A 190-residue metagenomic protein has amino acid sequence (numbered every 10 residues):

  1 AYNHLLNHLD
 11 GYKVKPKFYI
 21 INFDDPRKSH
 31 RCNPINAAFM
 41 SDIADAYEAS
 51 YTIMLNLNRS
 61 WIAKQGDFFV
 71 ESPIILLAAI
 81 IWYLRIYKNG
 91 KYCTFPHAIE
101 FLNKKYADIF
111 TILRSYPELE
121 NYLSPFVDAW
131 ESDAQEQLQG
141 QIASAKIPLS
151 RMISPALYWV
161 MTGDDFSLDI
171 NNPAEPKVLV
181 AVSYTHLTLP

Functional and structural regions predicted by a protein language model:
A1-P190: P-loop NTPase motor domains
